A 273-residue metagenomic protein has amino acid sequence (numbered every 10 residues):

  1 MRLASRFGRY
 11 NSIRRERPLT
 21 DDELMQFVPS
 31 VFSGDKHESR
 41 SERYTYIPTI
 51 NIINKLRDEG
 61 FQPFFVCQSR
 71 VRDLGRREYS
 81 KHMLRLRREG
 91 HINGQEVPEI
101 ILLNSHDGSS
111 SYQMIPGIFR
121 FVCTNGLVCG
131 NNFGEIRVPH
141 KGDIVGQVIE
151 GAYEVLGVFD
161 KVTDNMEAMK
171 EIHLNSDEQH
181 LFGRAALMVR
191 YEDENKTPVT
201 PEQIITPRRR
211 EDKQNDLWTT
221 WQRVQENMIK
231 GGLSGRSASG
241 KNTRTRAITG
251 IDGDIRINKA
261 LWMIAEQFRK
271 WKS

Functional and structural regions predicted by a protein language model:
M1-I47, N54, R70, A265 (+1 more regions): Intrinsically disordered, low-complexity regulatory segments
M1-R9, G90-E96, L102-S273: Intrinsically disordered, low-complexity regions enriched in serine/threonine
T20-D21, S30, G34-D35, E59 (+4 more regions): Functionally constrained cores in energy, signaling, and assembly domains
Y46-Y112: Amphipathic, interaction-prone secondary-structure segments
